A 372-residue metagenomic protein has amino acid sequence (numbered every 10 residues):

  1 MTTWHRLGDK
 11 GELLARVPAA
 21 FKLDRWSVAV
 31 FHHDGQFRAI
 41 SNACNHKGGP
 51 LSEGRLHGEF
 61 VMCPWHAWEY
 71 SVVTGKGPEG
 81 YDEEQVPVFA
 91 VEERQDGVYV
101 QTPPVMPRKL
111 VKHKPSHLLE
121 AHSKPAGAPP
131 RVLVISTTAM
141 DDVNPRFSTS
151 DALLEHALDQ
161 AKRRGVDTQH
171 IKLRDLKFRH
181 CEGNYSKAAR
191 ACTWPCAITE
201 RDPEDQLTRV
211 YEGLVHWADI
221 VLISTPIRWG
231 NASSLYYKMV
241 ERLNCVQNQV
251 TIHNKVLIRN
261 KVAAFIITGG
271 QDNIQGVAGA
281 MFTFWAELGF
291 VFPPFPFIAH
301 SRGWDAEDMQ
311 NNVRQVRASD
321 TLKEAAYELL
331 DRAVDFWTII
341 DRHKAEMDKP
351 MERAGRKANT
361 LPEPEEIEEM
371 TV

Functional and structural regions predicted by a protein language model:
E12-A121, I198-Q206, V210: Rieske [2Fe-2S] iron-sulfur-binding domain
L110-R131, T149-A152, T199, A286-V372: Glycine-rich phosphate/pyrophosphate-binding loop and the adjoining helix
P130-D141, A264-I267: Short beta-strand segments enriched in small/hydrophobic residues
M140-L153, Q275: Glycine- and acidic-residue-enriched helix-capping/strand-helix junction motifs
L153-V166: A short, Lys/Arg-enriched amphipathic alpha-helix followed by its capping loop at the start of a domain
H170-P195, A306-N311: N-terminal beta-loop-helix "entrance" segment that forms/cooperates in small-molecule cofactor or anionic ligand
A197-V291: Helix-loop-strand module that forms the ligand-binding subsite of alpha/beta enzymes
